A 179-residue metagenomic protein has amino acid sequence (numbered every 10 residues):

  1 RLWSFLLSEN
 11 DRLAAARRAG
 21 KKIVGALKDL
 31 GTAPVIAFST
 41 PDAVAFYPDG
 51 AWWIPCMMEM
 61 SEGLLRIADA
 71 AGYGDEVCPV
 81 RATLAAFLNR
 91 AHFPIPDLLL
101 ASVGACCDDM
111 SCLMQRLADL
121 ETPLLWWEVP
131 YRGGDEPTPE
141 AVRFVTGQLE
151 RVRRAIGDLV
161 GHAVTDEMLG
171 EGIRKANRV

Functional and structural regions predicted by a protein language model:
R1-V179: An N-terminal assembly and electron-transfer interface module characteristic of large anaerobic redox and radical
